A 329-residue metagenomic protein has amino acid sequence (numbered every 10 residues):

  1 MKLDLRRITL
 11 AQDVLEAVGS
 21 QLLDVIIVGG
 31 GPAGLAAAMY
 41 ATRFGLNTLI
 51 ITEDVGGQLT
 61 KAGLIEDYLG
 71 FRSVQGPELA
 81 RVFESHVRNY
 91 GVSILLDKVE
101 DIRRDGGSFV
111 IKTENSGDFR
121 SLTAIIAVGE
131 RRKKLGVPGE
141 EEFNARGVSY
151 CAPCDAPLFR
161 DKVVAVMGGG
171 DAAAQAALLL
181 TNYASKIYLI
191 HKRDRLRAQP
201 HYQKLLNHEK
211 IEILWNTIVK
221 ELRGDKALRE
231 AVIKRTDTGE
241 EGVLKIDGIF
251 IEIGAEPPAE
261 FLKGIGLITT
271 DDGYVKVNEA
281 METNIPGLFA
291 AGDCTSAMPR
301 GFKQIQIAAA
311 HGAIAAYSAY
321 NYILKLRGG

Functional and structural regions predicted by a protein language model:
M1-V18, I126, E130, P138: Extended, non-globular alpha-helical segments
L3, R81, V87-T113, D118-S121 (+2 more regions): A Rossmann-like FAD-binding core segment of flavoenzymes
R6-V14, G136, E142-L158, I253-Q306 (+1 more regions): FAD-site-proximal beta/loop scaffold in flavoenzymes
A17, L23-Y90, A172-Q199: Beta1-alpha1 glycine-rich phosphate/pyrophosphate-binding loop at the start of Rossmann-like nucleotide-binding domains
L22-D24, L96-D97, A145, R160-K162 (+1 more regions): Phosphate-coordination loops involved in phosphoryl transfer and adenosine-cofactor binding
V28, I51, I126-A127, V166 (+1 more regions): Redox-cofactor binding/interface segments in oxidoreductases and associated redox assembly factors
I94-E114, L122-L158: Glycine/small-residue-rich loop that forms an oxyanion/phosphate-binding "nest" at active or ligand-binding sites
A174-A176, C294-G329: A conserved FAD-binding loop/helix module that cradles the flavin
